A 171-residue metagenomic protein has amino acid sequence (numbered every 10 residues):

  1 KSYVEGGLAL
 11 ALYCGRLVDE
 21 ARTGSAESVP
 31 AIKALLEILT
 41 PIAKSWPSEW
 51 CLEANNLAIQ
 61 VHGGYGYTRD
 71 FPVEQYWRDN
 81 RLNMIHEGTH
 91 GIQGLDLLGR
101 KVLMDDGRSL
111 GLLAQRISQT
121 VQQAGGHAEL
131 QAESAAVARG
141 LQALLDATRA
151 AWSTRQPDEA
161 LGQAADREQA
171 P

Functional and structural regions predicted by a protein language model:
K1-P171: Flavin-dependent oxidoreductase catalytic core characteristic of acyl-CoA dehydrogenase/oxidase-like enzymes
